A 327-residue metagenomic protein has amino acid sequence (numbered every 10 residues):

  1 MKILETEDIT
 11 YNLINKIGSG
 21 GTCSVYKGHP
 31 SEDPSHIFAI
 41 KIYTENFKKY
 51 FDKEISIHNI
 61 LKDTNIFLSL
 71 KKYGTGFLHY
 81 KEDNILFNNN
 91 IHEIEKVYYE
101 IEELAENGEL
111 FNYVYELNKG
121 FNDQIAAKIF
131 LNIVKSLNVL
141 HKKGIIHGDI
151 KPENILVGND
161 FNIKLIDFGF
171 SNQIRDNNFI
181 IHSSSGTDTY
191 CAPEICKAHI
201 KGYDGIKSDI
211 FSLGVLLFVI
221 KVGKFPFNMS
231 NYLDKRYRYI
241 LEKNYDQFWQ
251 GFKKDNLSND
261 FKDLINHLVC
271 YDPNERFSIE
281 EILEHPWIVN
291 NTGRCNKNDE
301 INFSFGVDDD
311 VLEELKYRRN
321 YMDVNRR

Functional and structural regions predicted by a protein language model:
I14-G20, V25: Protein kinase glycine-rich loop
D63-L86: Conserved HxN/HPN-centered segment at the entrance to the catalytic loop of eukaryotic protein kinase-like domains
E93-E109: Conserved short submotifs of the Hanks-type protein kinase catalytic core that shape the nucleotide-binding pocket
I129-F130: Activation segment signature within eukaryotic-like protein kinase domains
H141-G158: Catalytic-loop of the protein kinase fold
I181-I195: Conserved activation segment of eukaryotic-like protein kinases, specifically the C-terminal portion of the activation
I195-K207: Conserved end of the kinase activation segment
